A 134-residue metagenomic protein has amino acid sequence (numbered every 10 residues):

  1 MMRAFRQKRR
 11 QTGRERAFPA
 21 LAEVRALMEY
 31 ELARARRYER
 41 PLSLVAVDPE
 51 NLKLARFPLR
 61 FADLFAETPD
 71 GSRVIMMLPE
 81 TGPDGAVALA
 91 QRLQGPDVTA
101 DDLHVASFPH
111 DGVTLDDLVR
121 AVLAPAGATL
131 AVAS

Functional and structural regions predicted by a protein language model:
M1-A4, R92-A100, S134: Regulatory sensory/coupling modules that transmit signals to nucleotide-handling catalytic cores
M2-A20, A33: Amphipathic HAMP/coiled-coil signal-transducing linker helices that couple sensory inputs to cytosolic output domains
V24-P49, A55: Active-site-proximal structural segments of metal-dependent nucleotidyl cyclase/transferase enzymes
L32-R37, L52-A86, G95-T99: Conserved helix-loop-beta segment at the catalytic/binding core of cyclic-nucleotide signaling proteins
S43, P69-E80, V98-P125: A short glycine-enriched loop-to-beta-strand structural element that forms part of the catalytic core of nucleotide
P83-A90, L115: Generic alpha-helical secondary structure
A128-S134: Non-catalytic signal-transmission and effector/linker regions of two-component phosphorelay proteins
